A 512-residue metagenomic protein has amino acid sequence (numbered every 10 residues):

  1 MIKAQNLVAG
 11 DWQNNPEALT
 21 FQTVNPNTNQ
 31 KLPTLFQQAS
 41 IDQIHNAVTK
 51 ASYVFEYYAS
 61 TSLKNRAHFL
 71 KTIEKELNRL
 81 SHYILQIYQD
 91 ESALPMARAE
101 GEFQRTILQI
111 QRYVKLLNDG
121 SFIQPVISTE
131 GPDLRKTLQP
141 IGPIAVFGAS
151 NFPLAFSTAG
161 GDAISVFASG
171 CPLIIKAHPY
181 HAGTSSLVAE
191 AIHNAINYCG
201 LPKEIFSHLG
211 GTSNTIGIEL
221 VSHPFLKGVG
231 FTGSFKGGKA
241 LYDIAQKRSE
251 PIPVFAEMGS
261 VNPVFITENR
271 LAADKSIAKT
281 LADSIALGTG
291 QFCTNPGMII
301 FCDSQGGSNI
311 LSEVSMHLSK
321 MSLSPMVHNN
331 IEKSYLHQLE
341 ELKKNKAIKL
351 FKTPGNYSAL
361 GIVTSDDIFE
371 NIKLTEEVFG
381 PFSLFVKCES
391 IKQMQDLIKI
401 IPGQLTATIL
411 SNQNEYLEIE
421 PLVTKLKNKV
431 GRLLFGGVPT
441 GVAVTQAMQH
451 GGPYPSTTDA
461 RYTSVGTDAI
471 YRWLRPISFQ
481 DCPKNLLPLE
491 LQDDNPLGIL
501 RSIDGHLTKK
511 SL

Functional and structural regions predicted by a protein language model:
M1-D133, S165, K510-S511: N-terminal Rossmann-like NAD(P)+-binding subdomain of aldehyde/semialdehyde dehydrogenases
K3, K279, F301-T406, L417: NAD(P)-dependent aldehyde/semialdehyde dehydrogenase
T23-T28, T49, A256-G259, T289-T294 (+2 more regions): Short, flexible turn/loop "capping" segments at secondary-structure junctions
S52-F55, A59, E74-S81, L85-Y88 (+20 more regions): Structural signal for hydrophobic packing residues in well-ordered secondary-structure cores of soluble enzyme domains
F69, S169-T184, I205, E250-R270 (+6 more regions): Short loop-to-beta-strand entry elements in the cores of soluble alpha/beta enzymes
F122-D283, S304, S308, S511-L512: Rossmann-like NAD(P) dinucleotide-binding subdomain of oxidoreductase/dehydrogenase enzymes
I391, D396-N485: C-terminal core of ALDH-fold dehydrogenases
